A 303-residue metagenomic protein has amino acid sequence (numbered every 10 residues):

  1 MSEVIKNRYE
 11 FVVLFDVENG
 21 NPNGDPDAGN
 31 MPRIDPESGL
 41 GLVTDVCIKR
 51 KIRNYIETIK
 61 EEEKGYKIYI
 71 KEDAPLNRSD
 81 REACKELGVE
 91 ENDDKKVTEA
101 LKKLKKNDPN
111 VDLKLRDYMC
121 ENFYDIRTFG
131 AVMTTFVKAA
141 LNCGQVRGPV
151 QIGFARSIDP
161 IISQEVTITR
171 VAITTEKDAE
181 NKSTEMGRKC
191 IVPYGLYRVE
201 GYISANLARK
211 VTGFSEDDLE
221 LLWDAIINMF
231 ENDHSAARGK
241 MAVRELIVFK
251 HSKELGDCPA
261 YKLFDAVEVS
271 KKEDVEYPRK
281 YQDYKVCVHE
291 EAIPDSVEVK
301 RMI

Functional and structural regions predicted by a protein language model:
M1-I303: RNA-binding basic/glycine-rich loop and surface signature characteristic of RAMP-family CRISPR effectors
